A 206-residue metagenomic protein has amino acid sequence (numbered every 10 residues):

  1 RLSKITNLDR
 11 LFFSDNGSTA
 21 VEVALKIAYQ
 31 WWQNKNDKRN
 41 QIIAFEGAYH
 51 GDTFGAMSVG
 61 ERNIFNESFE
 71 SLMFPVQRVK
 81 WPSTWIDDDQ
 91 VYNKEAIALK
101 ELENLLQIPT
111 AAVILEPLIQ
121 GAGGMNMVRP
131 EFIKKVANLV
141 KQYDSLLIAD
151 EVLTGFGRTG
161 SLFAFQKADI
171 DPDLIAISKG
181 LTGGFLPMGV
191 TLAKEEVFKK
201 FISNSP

Functional and structural regions predicted by a protein language model:
R1-P206: Conserved N-terminal phosphate-binding loop of PLP-dependent enzymes in the Aspartate aminotransferase
